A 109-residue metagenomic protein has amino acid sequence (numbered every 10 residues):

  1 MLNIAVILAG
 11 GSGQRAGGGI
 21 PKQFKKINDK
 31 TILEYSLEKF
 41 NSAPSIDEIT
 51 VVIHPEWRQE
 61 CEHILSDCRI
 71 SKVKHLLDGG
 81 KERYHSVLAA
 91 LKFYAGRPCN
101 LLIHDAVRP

Functional and structural regions predicted by a protein language model:
M1-L2, C99: Conserved catalytic motifs of the protein kinase core domain
L2-E56: N-terminal glycine-rich phosphate-binding loop and ensuing alpha1 helix
I7, L33, A90, H104-D105: Residue-level signal for inorganic ion chemistry
Q14, A106-P109: Acidic metal-phosphate-binding loop of nucleotide-sugar-dependent transferases
E34-P98: Conserved N-terminal catalytic core of the sugar/cofactor nucleotidyltransferase
R97-V107: Short beta-strand-to-loop acidic/aromatic patch adjacent to the donor-nucleotide binding site
